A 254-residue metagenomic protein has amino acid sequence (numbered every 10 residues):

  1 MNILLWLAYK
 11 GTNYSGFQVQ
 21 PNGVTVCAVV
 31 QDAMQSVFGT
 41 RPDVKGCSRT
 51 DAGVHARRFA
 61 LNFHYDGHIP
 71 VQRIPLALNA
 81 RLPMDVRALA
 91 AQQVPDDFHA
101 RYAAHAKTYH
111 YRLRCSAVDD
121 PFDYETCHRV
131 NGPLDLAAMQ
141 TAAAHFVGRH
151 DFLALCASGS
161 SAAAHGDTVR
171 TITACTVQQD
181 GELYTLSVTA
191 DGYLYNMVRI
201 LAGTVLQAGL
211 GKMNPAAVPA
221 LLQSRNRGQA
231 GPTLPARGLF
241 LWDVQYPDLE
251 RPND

Functional and structural regions predicted by a protein language model:
M1-D254: Structured-RNA-binding interfaces characteristic of tRNA pseudouridine synthases
